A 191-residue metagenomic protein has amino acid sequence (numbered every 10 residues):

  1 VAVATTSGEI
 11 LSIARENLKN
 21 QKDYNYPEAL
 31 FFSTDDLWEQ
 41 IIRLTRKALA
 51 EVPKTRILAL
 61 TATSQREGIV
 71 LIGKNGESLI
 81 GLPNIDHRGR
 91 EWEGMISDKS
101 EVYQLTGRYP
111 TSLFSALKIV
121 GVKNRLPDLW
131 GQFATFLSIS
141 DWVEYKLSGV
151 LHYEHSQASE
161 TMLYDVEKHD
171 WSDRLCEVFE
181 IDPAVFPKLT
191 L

Functional and structural regions predicted by a protein language model:
V1-G81, Q104, Q132, P187: N-terminal glycine/serine-rich phosphate-binding loop of ATP-dependent small-molecule kinases, especially carbohydrate
R15-L18, P83-G89, A158: Short, acidic/turn-prone active-site loops that include or flank metal/cofactor- and phosphate-binding residues
E28, V52-N84, Y109-L113, E144-D165 (+1 more regions): Short beta-strand-loop/turn "lid" adjacent to the catalytic site in phosphate-handling enzymes
D36, Q40-R43, E91, D170 (+2 more regions): A non-catalytic, amphipathic alpha-helix used as a structural packing/dimerization or gating element in enzyme scaffolds
W38, I42-T45, E93-G94, K123 (+1 more regions): Short, well-ordered alpha-helical packing segments
A50-K54, D98, N124, D128: Secondary-structure boundary motif
D86-E101: Short alpha-helix plus adjacent loop in nuclease-associated cores
Y103-L191: Gly/Ser/Thr-rich active-site cleft segment
